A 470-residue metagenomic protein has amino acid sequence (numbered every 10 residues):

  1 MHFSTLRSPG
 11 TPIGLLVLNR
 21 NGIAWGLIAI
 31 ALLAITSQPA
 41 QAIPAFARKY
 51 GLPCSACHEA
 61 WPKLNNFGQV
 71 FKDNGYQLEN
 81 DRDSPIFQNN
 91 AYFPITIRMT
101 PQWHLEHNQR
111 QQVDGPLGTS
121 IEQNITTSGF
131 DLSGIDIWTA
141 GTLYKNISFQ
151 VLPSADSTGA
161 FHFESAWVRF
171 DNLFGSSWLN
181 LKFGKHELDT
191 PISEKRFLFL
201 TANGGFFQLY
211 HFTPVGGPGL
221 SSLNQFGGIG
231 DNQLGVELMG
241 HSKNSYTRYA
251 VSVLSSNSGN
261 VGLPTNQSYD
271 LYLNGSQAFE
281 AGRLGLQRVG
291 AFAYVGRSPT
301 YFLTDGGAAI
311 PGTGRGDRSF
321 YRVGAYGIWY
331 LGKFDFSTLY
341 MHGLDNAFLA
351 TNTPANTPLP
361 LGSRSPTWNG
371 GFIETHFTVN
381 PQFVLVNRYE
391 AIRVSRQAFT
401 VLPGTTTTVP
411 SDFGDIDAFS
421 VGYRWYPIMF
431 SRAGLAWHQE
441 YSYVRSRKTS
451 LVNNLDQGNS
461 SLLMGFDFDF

Functional and structural regions predicted by a protein language model:
M1-R20: N-terminal secretory signal peptides that target proteins for export/translocation
W25, I30-A40: C-terminal segment of classical bacterial N-terminal signal peptides
I43-P53: Sequence/structural segment immediately N-terminal to covalent heme-attachment motifs in c-type and related
G51-W61: The canonical Cys-X-X-Cys-His
N65, I95-G115, E122-G259, T265-R283 (+3 more regions): Outer membrane beta-barrel
F67-D81: Short cysteine/histidine-rich metal-coordination sites, predominantly Zn2+-binding motifs
N80-M99: Short Fe-S-cluster ligation motifs
A166-F170, F174, R283-F470: Outer-membrane beta-barrel pore domains
